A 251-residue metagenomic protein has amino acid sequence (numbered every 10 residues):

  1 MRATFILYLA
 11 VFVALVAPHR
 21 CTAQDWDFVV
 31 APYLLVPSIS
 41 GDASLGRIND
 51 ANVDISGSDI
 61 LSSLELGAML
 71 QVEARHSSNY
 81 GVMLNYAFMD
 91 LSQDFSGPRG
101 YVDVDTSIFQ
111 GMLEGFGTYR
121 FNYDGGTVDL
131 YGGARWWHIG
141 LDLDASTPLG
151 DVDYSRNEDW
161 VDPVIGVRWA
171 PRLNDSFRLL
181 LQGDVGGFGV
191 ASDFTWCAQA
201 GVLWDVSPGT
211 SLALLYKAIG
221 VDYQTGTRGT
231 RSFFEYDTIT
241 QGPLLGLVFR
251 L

Functional and structural regions predicted by a protein language model:
A23-F88, G242-R250: Short glycine/proline- and aromatic-enriched beta-strand/turn motifs that initiate or cap beta-hairpins
V30-P32, L70-A74, G115-Y119, G132-A134 (+3 more regions): Residues on the lipid-exposed face of transmembrane beta-strands in outer-membrane beta-barrel proteins
L34-S38, R47, Y86-S92, F121 (+5 more regions): Transmembrane beta-strands of outer-membrane beta-barrel pores
G41-A43, A198-L251: Predominantly the C-terminal beta-signal and adjacent terminal strand-loop region of outer-membrane beta-barrel
D42-D59, D90-I108, H138-N157, Q224-Y236: Flexible, solvent-exposed loop segments that connect beta-strands
S62, D184-T195: Solvent-exposed loop/turn segments connecting transmembrane beta-strands in outer-membrane beta-barrel proteins
L64-A68, F109-L113, G126, D159-P163 (+2 more regions): Residues that define the transmembrane beta-barrel architecture of outer-membrane proteins
N79-V82, G125-V128, D175-L179, G209-L212: Repeated loop/turn-to-beta-strand initiation elements of outer-membrane beta-barrel proteins
